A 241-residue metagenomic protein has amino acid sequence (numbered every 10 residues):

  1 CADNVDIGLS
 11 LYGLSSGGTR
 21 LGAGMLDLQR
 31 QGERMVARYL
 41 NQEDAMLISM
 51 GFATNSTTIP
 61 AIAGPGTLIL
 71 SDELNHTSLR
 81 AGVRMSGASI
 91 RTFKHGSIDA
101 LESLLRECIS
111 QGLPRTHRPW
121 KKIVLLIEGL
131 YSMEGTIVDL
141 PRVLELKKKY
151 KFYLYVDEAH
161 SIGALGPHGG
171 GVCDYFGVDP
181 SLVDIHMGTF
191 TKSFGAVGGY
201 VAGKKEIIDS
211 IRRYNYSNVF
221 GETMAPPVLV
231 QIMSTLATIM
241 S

Functional and structural regions predicted by a protein language model:
A2-G51: Conserved N-terminal alpha-helix of the aminotransferase class I/II PLP-enzyme fold
M50, L70-S86: Substrate-binding/gating loop at the entrance of the active-site cleft, primarily in PLP-dependent aminotransferase-like
T58-T77, I98: Conserved PLP-anchoring active-site segment centered on the Schiff-base-forming lysine
P65, M85-G87, L182: Short, structured coil segments at secondary-structure junctions
T77, M133, V156, I162-G163: Catalytic P-loop NTPase motifs of RecA-like helicase/translocase cores
R91, H95-V156: Active-site phosphate-binding strand-loop segment of PLP-dependent enzymes
Y150-Y153, H160, L165-S241: Active-site C-terminal subdomain of aminotransferase-like
